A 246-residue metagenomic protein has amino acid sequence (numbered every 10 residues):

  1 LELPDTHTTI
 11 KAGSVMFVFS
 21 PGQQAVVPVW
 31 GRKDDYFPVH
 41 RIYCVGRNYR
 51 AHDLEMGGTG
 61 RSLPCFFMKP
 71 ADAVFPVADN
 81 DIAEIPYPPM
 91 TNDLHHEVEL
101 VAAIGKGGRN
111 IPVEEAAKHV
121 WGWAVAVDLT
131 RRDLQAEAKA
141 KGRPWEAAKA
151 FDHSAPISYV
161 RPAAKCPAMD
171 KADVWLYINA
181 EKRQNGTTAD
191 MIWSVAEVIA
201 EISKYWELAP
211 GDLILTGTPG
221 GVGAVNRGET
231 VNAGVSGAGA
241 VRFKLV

Functional and structural regions predicted by a protein language model:
E2-T8: Extreme N-terminal basic, low-complexity initiation segments that serve as generic localization/processing leaders
D5, G13-F37, H52, G58-G60 (+2 more regions): Catalytic-pocket segment enriched in acidic/His residues
T8-W121: Extended, compositionally biased flexible segments
L63, V98-L100, W121-V125, H153-A155 (+1 more regions): Generic beta-strand structural signal
